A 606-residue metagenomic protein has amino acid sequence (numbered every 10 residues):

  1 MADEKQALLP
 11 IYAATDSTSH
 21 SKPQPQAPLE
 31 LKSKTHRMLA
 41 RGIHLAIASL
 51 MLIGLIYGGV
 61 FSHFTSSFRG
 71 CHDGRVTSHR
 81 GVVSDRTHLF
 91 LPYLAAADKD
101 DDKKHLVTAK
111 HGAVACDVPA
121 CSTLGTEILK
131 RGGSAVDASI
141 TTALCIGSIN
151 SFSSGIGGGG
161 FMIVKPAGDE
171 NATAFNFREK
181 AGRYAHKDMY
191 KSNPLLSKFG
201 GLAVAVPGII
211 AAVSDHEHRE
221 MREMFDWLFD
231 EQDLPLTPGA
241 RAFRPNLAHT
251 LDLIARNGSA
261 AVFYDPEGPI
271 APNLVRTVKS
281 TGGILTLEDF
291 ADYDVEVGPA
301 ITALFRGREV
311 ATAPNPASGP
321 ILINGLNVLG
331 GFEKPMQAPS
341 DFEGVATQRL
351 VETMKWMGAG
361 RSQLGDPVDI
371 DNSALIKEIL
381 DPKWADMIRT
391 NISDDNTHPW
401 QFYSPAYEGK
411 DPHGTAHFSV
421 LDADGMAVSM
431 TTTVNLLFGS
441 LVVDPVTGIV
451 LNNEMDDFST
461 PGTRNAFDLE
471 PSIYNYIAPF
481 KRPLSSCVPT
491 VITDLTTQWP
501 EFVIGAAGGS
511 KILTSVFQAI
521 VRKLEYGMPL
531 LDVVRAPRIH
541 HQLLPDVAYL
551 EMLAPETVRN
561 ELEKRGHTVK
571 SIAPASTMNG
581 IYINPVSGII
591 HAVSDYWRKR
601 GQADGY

Functional and structural regions predicted by a protein language model:
M1-L39: Short, low-complexity, Lys/Arg-enriched N-terminal segments of secretory-pathway carbohydrate enzymes
K32, Y57-R308, T312-A317, Q363 (+2 more regions): Noncatalytic scaffold domains of N-terminal-nucleophile
A40-F68: Terminal signal-anchor or tail-anchor transmembrane helices that tether membrane-associated enzymes to cellular
P92, R244, P266, G283 (+3 more regions): Internal maturation/activation junctions in enzymes
S148-K165, D169, T173, I284-T286 (+1 more regions): Active-site rim segments in enzyme catalytic domains, especially the processed small/beta chain of N-terminal
S154-P166, A416-V420, P489-V491, T577-I583 (+1 more regions): Short beta-strand scaffold segments in enzyme catalytic cores
V297, P412-T415, L437, S485-C487: Short, small/polar residue-rich loop motifs at catalytic or cofactor-binding pockets
Q363, P367, P461, A478-R482 (+2 more regions): Extended C-terminal subregions enriched in glycine
